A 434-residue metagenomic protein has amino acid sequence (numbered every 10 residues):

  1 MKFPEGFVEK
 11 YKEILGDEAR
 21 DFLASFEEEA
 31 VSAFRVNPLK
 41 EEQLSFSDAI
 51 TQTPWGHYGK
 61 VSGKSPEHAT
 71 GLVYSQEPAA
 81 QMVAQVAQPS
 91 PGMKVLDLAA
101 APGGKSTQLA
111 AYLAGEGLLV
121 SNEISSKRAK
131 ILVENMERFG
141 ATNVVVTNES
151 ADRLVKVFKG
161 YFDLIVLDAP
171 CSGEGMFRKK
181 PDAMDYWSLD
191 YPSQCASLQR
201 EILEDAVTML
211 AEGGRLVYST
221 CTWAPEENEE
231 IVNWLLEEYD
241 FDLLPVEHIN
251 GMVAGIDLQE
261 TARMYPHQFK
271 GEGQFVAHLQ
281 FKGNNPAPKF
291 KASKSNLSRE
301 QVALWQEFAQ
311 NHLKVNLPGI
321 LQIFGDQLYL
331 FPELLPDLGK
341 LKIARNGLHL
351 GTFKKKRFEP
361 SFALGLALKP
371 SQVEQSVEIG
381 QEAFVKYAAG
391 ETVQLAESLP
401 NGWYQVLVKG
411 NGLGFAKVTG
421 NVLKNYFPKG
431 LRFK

Functional and structural regions predicted by a protein language model:
M1-K40, E272-F275, K282-K434: Polybasic, low-complexity RNA-engagement segments
S90-P91, V155-V166: A short acidic, Gly/Pro-enriched loop at the edge of an enzyme's catalytic core that lines a small-molecule cofactor
G92-A101, V120: Conserved class I S-adenosyl-L-methionine
P102-G115: Conserved SAM-binding loop of SAM-dependent methyltransferases across substrates and taxa, primarily the Class I
A114, L210-E212: Helix-to-beta-strand junctions that scaffold the AdoMet/dcAdoMet cofactor pocket in Class I SAM-dependent enzymes
N122-K159: S-adenosyl-L-methionine
K127, D163-I202, C221-N228: Mobile active-site "lid"/loop adjacent to the S-adenosyl-L-methionine
F162, R215-Y218, T222-Y329: Class I S-adenosyl-L-methionine
